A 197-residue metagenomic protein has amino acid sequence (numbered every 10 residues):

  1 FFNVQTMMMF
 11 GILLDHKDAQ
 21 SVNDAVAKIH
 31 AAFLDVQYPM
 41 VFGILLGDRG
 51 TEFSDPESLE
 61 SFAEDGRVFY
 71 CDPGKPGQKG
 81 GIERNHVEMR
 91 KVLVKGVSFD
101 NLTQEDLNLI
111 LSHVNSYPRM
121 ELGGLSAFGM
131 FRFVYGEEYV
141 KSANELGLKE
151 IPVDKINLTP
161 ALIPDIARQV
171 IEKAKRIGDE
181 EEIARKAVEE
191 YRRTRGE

Functional and structural regions predicted by a protein language model:
F1-V4: Extended hydrophobic
T6-F10, V36-G43, L93: Short, surface-exposed connector motifs at secondary-structure boundaries
M7, V26, L45-D48, K79 (+2 more regions): Mobile genetic element proteins and their domesticated derivatives, centered on retroelements and DNA transposons
G11-V36: Active-site beta-loop-alpha junctions of metal-dependent nucleic acid enzymes, especially the RNase H-like/DDE
V36-D55, D72-P76: Acidic/histidine-rich, metal-coordinating catalytic segments
E57-L59: A short acidic, amphipathic alpha-helical/loop segment
S61-F62, R67-I163, V170, A174 (+1 more regions): Charged alpha-helix within mobile-element recombinases
G178, R185-V188, R192-E197: Long, compositionally biased intrinsically disordered regions
